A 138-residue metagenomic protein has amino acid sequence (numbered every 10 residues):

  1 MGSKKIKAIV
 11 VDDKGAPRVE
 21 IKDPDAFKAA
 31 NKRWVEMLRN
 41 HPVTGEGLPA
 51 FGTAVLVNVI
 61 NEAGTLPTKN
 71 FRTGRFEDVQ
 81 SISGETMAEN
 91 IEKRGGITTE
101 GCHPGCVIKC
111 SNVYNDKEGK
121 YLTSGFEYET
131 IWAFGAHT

Functional and structural regions predicted by a protein language model:
M1-T138: Intrinsically disordered, low-complexity segments enriched in small residues
